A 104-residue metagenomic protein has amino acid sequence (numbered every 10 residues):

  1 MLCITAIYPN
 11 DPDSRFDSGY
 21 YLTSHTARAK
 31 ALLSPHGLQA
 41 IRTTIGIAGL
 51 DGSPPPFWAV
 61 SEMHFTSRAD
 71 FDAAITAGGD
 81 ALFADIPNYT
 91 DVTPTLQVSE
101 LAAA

Functional and structural regions predicted by a protein language model:
M1-A104: Macromolecular interaction modules
